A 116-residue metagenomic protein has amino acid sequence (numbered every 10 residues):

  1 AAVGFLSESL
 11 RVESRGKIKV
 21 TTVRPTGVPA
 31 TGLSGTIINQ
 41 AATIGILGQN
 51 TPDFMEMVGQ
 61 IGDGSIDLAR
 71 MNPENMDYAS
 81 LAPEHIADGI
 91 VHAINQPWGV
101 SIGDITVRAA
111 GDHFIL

Functional and structural regions predicted by a protein language model:
A1-F5, S9: Active-site helix adjacent to the Tyr-X3-Lys
S9-V100: SDR active-site lid
W98, G103-L116: Short C-terminal tail/terminal secondary-structure segment of NAD(P)H-dependent dehydrogenase/reductase domains
